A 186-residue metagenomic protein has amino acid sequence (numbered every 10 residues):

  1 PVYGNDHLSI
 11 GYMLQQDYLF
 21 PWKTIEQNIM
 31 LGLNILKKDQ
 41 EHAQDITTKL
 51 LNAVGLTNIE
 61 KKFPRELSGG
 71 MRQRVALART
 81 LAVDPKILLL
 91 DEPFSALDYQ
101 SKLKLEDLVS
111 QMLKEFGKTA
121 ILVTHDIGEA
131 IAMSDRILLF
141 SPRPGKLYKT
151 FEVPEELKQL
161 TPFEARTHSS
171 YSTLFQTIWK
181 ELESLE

Functional and structural regions predicted by a protein language model:
D6, E26, E60-F63: Signature (C-motif/LSGGQ) region and adjacent switch/coupling loops of ABC-type ATPase nucleotide-binding domains
Q15-F20, D126: Catalytic "switch" loops of ABC-type ATPases
E26-N34, Q44, E152: Short helical segment in ABC ATPase nucleotide-binding domains corresponding to the A-loop/adjacent helical element
H42-V54, T177: ABC nucleotide-binding domain "signature" region
K62-R65, V83: Conserved signature/switch motifs of ABC ATPase nucleotide-binding domains
L77: Hydrophobic anchor residue at the start of the ABC signature
L88-D91: Catalytic Walker B motif of ABC-type/P-loop ATPase nucleotide-binding domains
